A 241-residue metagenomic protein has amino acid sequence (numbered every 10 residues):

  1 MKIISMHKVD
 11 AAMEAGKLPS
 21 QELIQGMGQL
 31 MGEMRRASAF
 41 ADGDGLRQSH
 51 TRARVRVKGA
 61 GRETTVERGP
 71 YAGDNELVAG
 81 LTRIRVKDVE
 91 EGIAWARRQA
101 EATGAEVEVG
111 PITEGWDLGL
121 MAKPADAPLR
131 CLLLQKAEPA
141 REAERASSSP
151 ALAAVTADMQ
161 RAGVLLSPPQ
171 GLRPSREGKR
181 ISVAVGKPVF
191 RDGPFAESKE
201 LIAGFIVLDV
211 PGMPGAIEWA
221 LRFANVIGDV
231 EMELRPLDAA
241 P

Functional and structural regions predicted by a protein language model:
M1-P241: Conserved, structured core segments of small domains
